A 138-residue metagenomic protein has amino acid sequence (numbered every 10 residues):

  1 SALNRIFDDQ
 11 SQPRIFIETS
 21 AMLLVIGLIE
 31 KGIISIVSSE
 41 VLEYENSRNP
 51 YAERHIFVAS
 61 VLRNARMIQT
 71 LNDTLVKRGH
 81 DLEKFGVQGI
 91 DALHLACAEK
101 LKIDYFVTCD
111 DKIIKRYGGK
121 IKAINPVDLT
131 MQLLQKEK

Functional and structural regions predicted by a protein language model:
S1-S38, S47-H55, V127, M131-K136: Short, well-structured N-terminal submotif of metal-dependent ribonuclease cores
A2, L42, L75, H94 (+1 more regions): Alpha-helix capping/helix-boundary segments
D9-F16, K84, L95-K138: Acidic, PIN/NYN-like endoribonuclease modules and their adjacent C-terminal/linker elements
S35, R66-M67, K122: Conserved beta-strand segments of alpha/beta enzyme cores
I36-S39, F106-T108: A structural signal for short, well-ordered beta-strand segments and their strand-loop junctions that often border
V41-E45, L62-K84: Acidic catalytic patch
H55-V61: A charged helix-plus-loop insertion that forms the helical arch/lid used to bind and gate nucleic-acid substrates
T70, G89-A92, T108: Short beta-strand scaffold positions
